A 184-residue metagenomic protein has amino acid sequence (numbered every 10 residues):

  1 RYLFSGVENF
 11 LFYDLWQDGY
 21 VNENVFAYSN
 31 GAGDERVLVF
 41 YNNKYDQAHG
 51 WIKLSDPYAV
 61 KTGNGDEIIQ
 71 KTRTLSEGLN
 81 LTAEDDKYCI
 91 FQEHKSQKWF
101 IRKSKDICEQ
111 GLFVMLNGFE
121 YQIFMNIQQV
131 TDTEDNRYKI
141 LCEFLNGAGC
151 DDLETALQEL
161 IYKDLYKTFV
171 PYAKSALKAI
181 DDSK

Functional and structural regions predicted by a protein language model:
R1-K184: Carbohydrate-interacting/catalytic domains
